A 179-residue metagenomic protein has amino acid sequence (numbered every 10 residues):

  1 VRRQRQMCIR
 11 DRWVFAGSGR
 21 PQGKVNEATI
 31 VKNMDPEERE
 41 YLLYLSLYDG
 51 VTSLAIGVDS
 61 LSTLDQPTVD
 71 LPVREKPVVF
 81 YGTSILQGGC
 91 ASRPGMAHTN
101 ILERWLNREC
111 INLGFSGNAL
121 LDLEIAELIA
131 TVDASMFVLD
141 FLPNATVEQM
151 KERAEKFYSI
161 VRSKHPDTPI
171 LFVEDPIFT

Functional and structural regions predicted by a protein language model:
V1, R20-G23, V58-D59, S116-N118 (+1 more regions): A short linear-motif detector with a strong N-terminal bias
V1-I9: Single conserved hydrophobic/aromatic residue that forms the stacking wall/gate of nucleotide- or nucleobase-binding
R5, E38, V132-A134: Short, well-ordered alpha-helix to beta-strand connector turns
R10, A16, V51-A55: A broad structural signal for short, well-ordered beta-strand segments within beta-sheet-rich domains
F15-P36: Beta-sandwich interaction modules
M34, Y41-F115, L123-A130: Serine-esterase "nucleophile elbow" of acetyl-processing enzymes
N118-T179: Alpha-helical cap/lid subdomain in secreted, periplasmic, or secretory-pathway luminal O-acyl-processing enzymes
